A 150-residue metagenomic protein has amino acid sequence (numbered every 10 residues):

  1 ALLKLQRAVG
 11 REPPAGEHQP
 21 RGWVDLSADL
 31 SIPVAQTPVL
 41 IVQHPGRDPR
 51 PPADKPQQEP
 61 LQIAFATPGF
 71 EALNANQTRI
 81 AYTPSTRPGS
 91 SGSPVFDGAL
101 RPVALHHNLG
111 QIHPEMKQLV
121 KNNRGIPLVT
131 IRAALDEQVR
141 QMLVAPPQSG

Functional and structural regions predicted by a protein language model:
A1, A134-G150: PDZ/PDZ-like groove recognition
A1-P88, F96-P102, H107-L109, H113-G125: Serine endopeptidase catalytic core focused on the charge-relay Asp
S93: Conserved G/P- and acidic residue-centered "switch" motifs that form tight phosphate/ATP-binding loops in soluble
P114, N123, R132, D136-V139: Boundary/activation segment at the start of structured domains
